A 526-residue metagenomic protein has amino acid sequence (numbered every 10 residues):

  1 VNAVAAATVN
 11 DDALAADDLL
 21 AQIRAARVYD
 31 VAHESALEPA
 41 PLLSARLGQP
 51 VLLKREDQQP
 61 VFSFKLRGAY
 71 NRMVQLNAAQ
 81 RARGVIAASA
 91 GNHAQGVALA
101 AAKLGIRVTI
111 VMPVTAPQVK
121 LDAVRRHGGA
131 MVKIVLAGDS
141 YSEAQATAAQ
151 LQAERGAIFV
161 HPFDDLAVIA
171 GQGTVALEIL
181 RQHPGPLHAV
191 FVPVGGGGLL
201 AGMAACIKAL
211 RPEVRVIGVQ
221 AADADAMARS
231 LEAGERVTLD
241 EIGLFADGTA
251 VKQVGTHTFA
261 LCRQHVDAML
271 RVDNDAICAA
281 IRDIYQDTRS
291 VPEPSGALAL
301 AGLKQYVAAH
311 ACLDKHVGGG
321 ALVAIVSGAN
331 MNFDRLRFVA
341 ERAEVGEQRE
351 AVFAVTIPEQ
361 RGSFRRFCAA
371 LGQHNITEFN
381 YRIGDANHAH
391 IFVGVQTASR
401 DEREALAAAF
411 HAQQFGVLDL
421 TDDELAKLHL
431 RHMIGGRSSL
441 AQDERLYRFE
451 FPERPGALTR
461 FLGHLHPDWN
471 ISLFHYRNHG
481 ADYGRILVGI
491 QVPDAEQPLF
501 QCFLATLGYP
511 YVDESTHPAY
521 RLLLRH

Functional and structural regions predicted by a protein language model:
V1-A457, F461-H526: PLP-dependent amino-acid enzyme catalytic core
